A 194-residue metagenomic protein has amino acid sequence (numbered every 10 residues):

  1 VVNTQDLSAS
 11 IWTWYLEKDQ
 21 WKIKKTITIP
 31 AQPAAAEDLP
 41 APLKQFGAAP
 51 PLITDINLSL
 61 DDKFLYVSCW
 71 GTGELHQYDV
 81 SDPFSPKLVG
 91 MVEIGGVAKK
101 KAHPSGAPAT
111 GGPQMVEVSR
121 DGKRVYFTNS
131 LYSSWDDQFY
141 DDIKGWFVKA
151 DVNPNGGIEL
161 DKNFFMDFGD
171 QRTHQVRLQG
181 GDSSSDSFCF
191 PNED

Functional and structural regions predicted by a protein language model:
V1-Q5, T128-F147: Short, conserved, GDST-rich strand-edge loop motifs in beta-rich repeat architectures
V1-Q77: Beta-propeller domains
L7, L52, G112, I143 (+1 more regions): Beta-rich catalytic cores
S8-S10, T72, P86, D142-W146: A detector of repeated loop/turn-to-beta-strand junctions in beta-rich toroidal repeat architectures
T13-T26, P30, Q77-V89, D137 (+1 more regions): Short loop/turn segments immediately following beta-strands, especially the blade-tip and inter-blade linker loops
K22-A48, V89-A109, K162-E193: Surface-exposed loop and turn segments in beta-propeller and other repeat-based domains that flank or scaffold
L58-L60, D82, V118-R120: Blade-terminus and WD-like Trp-Asp/Gly-His loop motifs, strongest in beta-propeller folds
